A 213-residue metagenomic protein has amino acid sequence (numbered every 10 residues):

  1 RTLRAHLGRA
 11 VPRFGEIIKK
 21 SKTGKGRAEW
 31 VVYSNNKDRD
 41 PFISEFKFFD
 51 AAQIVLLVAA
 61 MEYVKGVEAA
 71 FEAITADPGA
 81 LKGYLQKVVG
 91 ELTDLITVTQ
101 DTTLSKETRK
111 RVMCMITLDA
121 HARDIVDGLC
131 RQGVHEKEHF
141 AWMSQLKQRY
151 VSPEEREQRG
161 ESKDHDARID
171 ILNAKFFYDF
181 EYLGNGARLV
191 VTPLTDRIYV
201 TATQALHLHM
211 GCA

Functional and structural regions predicted by a protein language model:
R1-P193, R197: Extended, charged/polar low-complexity intrinsically disordered regions
I198, L208-C212: Pre-Walker A (Motif I) flank of P-loop NTPase domains
A205: Phosphate/ATP-binding catalytic cores across multiple sugar-kinase/actin-like superfamilies, primarily ASKHA
